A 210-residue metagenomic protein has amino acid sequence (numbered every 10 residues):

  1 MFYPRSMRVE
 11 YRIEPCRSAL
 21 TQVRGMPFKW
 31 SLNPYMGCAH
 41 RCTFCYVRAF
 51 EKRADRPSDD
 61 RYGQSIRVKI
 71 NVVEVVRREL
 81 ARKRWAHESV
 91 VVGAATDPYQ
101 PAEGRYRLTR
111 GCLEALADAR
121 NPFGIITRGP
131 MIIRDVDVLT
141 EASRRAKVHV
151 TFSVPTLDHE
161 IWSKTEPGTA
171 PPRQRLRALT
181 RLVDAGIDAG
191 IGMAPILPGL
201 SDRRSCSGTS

Functional and structural regions predicted by a protein language model:
F2-A39, T43-T151, P155-S163, P172 (+1 more regions): Conserved Radical SAM active-site core
V23-G25, W30, G190, R203-G208: Gly/lys/ser-thr-rich phosphate-binding loops in alpha/beta enzymes that coordinate phosphoanhydride or phosphate groups
A102-R105, K164-P167, S201-S205: Short, solvent-exposed loop/turn segments at secondary-structure boundaries
P130-I133, L197-T209: Active-site glycine- and acidic-residue-rich loops that bind and position anionic ligands or nucleotide-like cofactors
A142-R144, G168-T169, S207-T209: Short, hinge-like loop/turn segments at secondary-structure boundaries
L157, G168, R181-R203: Conserved strand-turn element in the central/C-terminal portion of the radical SAM core barrel that lines
L176-L179, C206-S210: Short secondary-structure capping micro-motifs at structural edges
